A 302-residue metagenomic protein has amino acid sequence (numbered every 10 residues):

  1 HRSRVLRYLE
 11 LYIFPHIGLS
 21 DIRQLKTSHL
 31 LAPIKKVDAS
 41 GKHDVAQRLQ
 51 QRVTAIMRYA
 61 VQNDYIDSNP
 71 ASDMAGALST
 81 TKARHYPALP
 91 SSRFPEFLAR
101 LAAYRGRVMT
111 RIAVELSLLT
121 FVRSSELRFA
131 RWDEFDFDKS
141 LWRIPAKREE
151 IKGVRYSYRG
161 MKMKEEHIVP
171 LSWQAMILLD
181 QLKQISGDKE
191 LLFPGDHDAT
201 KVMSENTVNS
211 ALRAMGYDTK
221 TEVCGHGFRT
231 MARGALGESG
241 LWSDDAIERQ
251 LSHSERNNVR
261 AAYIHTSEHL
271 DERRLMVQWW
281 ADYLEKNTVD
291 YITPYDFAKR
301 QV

Functional and structural regions predicted by a protein language model:
H1, V5, L9, K26 (+10 more regions): Hydrophobic (often cysteine-bearing) scaffold residues that line and stabilize catalytic clefts of nucleotide/cofactor
H1-I22, S267, D271, L275-A281 (+3 more regions): N-terminal DNA-binding module of tyrosine recombinases/phage integrases
H1-S40, I56-Y59, N258: Basic/aromatic-enriched alpha-helical hairpins
V37-R52, Q62-A130, D138, R148-E150 (+4 more regions): Basic, Lys/Arg- and aromatic-enriched nucleic-acid-binding interface segment
S72-S79, F129-Q184, E255-N258: Conserved tyrosine-mediated DNA breakage-rejoining catalytic core shared by Y-recombinases
T80, A88, I144-K152, M176 (+2 more regions): Catalytic-site neighborhood detector that most strongly recognizes the C-terminal catalytic loop/helix of tyrosine
A83, P87, I151-D180, K189-A211 (+2 more regions): C-terminal catalytic core of Y-nucleophile DNA break-rejoin enzymes
A99-R111, T120, Q181-T200, N206-R249 (+2 more regions): Short, basic (Lys/Arg/His-rich) helix/loop patches that form interaction surfaces in the mid-to-C-terminal regions
